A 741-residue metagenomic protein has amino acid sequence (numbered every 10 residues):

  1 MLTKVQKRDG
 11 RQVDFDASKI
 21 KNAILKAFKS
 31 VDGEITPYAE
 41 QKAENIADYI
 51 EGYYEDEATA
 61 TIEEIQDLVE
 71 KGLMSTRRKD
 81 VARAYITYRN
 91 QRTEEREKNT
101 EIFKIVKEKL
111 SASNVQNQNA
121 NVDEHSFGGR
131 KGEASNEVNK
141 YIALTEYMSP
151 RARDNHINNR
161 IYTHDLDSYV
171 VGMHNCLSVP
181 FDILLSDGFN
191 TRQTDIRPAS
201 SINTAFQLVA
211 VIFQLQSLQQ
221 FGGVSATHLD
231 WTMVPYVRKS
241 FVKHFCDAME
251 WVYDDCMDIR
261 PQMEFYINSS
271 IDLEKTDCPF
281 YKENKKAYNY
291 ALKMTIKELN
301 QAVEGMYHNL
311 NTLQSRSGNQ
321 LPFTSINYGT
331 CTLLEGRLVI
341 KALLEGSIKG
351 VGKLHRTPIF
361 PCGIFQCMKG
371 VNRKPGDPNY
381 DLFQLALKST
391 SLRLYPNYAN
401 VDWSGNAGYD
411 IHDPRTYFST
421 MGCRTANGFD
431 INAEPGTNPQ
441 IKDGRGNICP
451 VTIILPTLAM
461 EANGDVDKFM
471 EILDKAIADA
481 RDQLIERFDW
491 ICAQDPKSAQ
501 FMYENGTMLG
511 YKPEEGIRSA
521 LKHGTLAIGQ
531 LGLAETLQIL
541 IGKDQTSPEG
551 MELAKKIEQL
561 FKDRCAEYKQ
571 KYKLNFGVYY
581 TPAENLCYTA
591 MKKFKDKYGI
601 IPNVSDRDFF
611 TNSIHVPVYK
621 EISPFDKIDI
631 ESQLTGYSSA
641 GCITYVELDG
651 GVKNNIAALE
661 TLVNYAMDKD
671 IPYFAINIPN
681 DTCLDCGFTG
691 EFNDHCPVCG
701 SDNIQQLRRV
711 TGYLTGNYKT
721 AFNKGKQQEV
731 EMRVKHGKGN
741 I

Functional and structural regions predicted by a protein language model:
M1-K109, Q728, M732-R733: Charged, amphipathic alpha-helical regulatory modules used for macromolecular assembly or allosteric control
K7-Q12, S30-P37, E55, A433 (+3 more regions): A ubiquitous short alpha-helical element
I46-G52, L73, L553-E567, E729-N740: Short, mixed-charge aromatic SLiMs
K79-R92, D670-P672, N677-P679, T720-I741: Long, highly charged low-complexity segments enriched in Glu/Asp and Lys/Arg with interspersed Ser/Thr
Q91-E95, I102-K522, I539, K543 (+3 more regions): Conserved catalytic cores of very large enzyme subunits
I528-L537: Extended amphipathic alpha-helical segments enriched in small hydrophobics
